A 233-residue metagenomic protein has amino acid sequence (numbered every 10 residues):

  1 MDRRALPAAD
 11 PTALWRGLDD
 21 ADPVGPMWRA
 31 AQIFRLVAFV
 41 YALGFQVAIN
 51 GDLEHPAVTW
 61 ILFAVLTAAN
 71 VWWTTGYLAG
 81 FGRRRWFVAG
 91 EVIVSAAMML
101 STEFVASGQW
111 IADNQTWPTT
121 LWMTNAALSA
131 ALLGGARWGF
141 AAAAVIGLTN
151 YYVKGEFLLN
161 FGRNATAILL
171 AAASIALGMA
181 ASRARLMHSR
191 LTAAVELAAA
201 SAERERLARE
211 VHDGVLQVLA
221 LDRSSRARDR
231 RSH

Functional and structural regions predicted by a protein language model:
M1-G25: Short, Lys/Arg-rich, polar N-terminal cytosolic tail immediately upstream of the first transmembrane signal-anchor
D22-F34, R83-R85: N-terminal membrane topogenic signal
V24-P26, F81, T124-A126, A202-E203: Short hydrophobic "helix-edge" motifs at membrane interfaces and signal-peptide entry regions
W28-V37, A136-A142: Select subsegments of transmembrane alpha-helices in polytopic membrane proteins, especially boundary-proximal
A38-A42, A48-N114: Hydrophobic transmembrane alpha-helices and their membrane-interface boundaries in multi-pass, membrane-anchored
R85-S201: Cytosolic coiled-coil signaling helices that couple upstream sensory modules
E203-H233: DHp/HisKA dimerization-phosphotransfer hairpin of two-component histidine kinases
